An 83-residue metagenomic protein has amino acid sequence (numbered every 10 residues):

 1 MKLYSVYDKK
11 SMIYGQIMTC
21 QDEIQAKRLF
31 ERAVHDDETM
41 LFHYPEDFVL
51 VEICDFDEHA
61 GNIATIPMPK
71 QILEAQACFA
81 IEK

Functional and structural regions predicted by a protein language model:
M1-I13: Short aromatic-glycine-(Arg/Gly/Cys) micro-motifs in beta-strand/loop hairpins
Y4, K27-R28, V51: Short amphipathic alpha-helical segments
I13-D22: A short, exposed loop/beta-hairpin motif centered on an aromatic-Gly-Thr core
D22-F42: A short, charged, amphipathic alpha-helix used as a generic interaction element across diverse proteins
H35-K83: Short, mixed-charge low-complexity intrinsically disordered segments
